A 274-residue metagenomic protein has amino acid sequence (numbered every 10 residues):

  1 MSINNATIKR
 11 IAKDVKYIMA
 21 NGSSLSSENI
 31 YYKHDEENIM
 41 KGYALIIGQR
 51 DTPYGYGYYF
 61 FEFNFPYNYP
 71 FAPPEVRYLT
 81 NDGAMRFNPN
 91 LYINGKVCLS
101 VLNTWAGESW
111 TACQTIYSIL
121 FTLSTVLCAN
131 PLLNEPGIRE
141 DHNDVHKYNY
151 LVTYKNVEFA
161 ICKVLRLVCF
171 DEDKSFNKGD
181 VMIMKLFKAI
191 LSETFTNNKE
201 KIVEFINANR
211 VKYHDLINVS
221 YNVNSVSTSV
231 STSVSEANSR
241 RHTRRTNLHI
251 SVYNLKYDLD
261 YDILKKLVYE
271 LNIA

Functional and structural regions predicted by a protein language model:
M1-G57, N68-A274: UBC/E2-like fold recognition across ubiquitin and ubiquitin-like conjugation systems, capturing catalytically active
